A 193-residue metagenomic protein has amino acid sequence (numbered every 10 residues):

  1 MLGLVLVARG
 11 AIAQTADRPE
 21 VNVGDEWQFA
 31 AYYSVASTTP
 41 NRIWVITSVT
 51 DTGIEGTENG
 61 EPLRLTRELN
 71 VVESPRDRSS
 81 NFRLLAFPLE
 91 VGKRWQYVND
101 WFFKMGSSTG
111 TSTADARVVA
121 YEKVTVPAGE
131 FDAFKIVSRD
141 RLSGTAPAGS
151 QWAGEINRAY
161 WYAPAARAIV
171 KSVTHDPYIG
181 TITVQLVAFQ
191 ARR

Functional and structural regions predicted by a protein language model:
M1-R9: Bacterial N-terminal signal peptides
A13-N81, Y97-R193: Acidic, serine/threonine-rich low-complexity disordered tracts
L85: Active-site substrate-binding loop(s) of clan PA
